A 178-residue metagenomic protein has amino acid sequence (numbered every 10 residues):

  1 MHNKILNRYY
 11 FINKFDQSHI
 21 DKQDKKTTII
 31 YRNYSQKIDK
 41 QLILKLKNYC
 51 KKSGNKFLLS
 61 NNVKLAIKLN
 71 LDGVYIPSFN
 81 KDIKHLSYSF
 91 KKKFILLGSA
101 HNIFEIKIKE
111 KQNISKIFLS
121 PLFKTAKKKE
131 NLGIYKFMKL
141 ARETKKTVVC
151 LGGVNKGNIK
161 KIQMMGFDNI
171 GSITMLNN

Functional and structural regions predicted by a protein language model:
M1-H19, Y88: N-terminal amphipathic alpha-helix/helix-capping segment at the start of soluble metabolic enzymes
N7-Y9, K26-I30, K56-L58, D72-Y75 (+4 more regions): Structural preference for beta-strand elements that scaffold enzyme active sites
I12-F15, K56-K64, P77-F79, L97-K107 (+2 more regions): Glycine-rich beta-to-alpha transition loops that act as phosphate-gripper elements at the mouths of alpha/beta enzyme
Q17, K25-S89: N-terminal active-site wall of soluble small-molecule enzyme domains
K22, I67, E110-K111, Q163-G166: Non-catalytic positions within long, well-ordered alpha-helices that form the structural scaffold/packing of enzyme
L42-K56, K81, H85-N102, E130-G153: Alpha-helix-loop-beta-strand connector modules within alpha/beta enzyme cores
K68-N80, F94-M138, R142: Glycine/Thr-rich beta-alpha phosphate-binding loop at enzyme active sites
P77-H85, K116-N131, V154-N178: Glycine-rich phosphate-binding active-site loops on the catalytic face of alpha/beta enzymes
